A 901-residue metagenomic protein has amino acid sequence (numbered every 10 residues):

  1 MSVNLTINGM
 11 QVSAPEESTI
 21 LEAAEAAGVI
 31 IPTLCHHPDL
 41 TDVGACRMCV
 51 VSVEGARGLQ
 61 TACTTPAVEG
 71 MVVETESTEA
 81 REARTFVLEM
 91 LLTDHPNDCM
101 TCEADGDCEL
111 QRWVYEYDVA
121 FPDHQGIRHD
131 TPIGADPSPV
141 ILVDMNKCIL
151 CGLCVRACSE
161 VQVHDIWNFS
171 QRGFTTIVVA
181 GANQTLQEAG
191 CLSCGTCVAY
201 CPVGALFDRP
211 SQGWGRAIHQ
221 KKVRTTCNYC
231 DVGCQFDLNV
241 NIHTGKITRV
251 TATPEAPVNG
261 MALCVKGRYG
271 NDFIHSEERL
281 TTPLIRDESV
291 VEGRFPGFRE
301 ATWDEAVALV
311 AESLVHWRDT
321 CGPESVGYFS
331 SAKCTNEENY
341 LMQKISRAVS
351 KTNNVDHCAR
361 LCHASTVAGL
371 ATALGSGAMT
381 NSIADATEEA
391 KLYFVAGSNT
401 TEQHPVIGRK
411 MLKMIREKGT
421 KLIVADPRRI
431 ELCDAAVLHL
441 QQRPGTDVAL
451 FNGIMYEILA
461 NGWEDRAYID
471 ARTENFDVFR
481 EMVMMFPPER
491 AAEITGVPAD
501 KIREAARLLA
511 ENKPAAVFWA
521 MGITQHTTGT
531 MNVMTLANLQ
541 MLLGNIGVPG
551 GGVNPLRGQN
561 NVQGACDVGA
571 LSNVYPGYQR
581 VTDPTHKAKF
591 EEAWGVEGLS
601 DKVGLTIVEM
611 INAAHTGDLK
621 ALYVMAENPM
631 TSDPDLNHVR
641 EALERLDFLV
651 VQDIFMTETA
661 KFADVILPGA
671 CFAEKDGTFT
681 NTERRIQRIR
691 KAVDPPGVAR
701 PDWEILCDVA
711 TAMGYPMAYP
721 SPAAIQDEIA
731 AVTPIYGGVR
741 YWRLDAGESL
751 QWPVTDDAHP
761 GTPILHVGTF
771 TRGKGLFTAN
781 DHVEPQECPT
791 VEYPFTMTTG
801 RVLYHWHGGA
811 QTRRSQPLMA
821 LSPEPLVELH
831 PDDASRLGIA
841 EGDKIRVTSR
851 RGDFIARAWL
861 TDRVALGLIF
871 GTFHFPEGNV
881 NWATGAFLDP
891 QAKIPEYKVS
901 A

Functional and structural regions predicted by a protein language model:
S2-S13, E17, E25, V53-G55 (+9 more regions): N-terminal export/assembly segments and adjacent metallocofactor-ligating motifs of anaerobic energy-metabolism
T6, E69-T75, N183, D434-Q442 (+4 more regions): Short beta-alpha connecting loops at secondary-structure transitions that line or flank enzyme active sites
V12-E69: N-terminal cofactor/phosphate-binding cores enriched in small/glycine residues, especially glycine-rich loops such as
V53-A56, R428-E431, I654-R690: Flexible glycine/proline-rich, aromatic-decorated loop/lid segments
R347, K602, I607, I611-L619 (+3 more regions): Hydrophobic alpha/beta core scaffold segments
A510-H615, A758, G768-R772: A glycine-rich, hydrophobic/aromatic-adjacent loop/helix-cap motif
L556, A565-L571, P722-P817: Long, low-complexity segments enriched in small/aliphatic residues
P695-V698, D702-W752, R814-E828, D832-A901: Long, contiguous, secondary-structure-rich segments that constitute the structural scaffold of globular domains
